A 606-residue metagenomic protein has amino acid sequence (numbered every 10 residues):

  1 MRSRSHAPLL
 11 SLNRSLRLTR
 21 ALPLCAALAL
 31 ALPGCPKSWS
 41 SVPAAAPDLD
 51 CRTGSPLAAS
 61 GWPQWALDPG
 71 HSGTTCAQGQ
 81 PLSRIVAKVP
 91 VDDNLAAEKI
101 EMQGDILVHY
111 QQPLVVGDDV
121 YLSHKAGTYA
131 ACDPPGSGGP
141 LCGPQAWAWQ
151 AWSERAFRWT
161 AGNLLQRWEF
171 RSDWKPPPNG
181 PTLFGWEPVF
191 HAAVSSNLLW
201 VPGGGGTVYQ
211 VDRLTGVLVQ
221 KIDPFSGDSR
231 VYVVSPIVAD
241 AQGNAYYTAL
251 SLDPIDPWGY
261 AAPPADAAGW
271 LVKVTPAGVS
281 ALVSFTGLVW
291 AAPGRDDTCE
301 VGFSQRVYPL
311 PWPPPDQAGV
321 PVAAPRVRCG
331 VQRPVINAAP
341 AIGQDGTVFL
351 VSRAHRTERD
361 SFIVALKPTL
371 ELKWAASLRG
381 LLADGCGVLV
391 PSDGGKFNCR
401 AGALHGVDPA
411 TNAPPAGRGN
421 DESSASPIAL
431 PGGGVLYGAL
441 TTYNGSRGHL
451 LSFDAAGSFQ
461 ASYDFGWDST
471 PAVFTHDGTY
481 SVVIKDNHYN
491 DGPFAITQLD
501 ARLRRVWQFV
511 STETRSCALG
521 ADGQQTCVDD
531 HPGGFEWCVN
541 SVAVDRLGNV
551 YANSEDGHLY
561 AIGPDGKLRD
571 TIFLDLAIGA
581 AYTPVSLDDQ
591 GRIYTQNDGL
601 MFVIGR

Functional and structural regions predicted by a protein language model:
M1-R17: N-terminal secretory signal peptides that target proteins for export/translocation
L32-G34: C-terminal motif of bacterial Sec signal peptides marking the signal peptidase cleavage site
P36-R606: Noncatalytic, solvent-exposed loop/strand surfaces of beta-propeller-type extracellular/periplasmic domains
